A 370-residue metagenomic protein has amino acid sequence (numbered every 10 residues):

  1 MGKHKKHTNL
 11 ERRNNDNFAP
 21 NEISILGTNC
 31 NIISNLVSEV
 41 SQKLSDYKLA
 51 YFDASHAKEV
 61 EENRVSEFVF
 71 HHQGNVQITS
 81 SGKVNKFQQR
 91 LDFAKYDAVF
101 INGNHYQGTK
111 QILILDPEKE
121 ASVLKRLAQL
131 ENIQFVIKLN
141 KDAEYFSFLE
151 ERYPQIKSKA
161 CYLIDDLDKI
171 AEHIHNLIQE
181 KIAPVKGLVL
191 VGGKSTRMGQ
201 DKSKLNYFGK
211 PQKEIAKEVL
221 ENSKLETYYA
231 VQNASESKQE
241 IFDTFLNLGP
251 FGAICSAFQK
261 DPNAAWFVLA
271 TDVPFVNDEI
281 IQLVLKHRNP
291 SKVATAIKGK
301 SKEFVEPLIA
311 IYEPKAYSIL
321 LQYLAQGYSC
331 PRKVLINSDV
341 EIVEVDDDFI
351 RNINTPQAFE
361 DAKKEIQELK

Functional and structural regions predicted by a protein language model:
M1-T28, L91, K95, R152-K186 (+2 more regions): SAM-dependent methyltransferases
G2-I33, E39-L113: ATP-dependent carboxylate-amine ligase catalytic core
N31-I32, L36, K43, P184-E306 (+5 more regions): Nucleotide and nucleotide-moiety/phosphate-recognizing core
I32, A57-E62, E120-V123, K141-L149 (+2 more regions): Short, charged/polar "capping" segments at the starts of alpha-helices and the immediately preceding loops
Y51-A54, F68-H71, I133-N140, Y228-Q232 (+1 more regions): Short internal beta-strands
I101-N176: Phosphate/Mg2+-binding loops and adjacent switch elements in nucleotide/diphosphate-handling enzyme cores
A160-Q179, N277-N289, S318-L321: Two-component system phosphotransfer/interaction surface
I311, N352-I353: Short aromatic/basic micro-patch
